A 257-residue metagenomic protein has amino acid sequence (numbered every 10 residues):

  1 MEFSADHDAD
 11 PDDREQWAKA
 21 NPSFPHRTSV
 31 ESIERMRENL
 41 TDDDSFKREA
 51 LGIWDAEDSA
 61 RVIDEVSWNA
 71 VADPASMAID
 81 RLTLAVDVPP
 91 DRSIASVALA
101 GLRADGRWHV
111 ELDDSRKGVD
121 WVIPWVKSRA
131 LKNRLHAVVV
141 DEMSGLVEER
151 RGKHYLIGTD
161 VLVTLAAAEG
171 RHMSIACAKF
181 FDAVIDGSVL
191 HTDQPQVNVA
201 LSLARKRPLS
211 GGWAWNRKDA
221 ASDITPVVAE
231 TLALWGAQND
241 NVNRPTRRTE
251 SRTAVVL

Functional and structural regions predicted by a protein language model:
M1-D12, W108, K153-T249, V255-L257: Metal-dependent DNA phosphodiester-chemistry modules and their immediately adjacent helices/loops in DNA-processing
M1-E2, R81-T83, I94-S96, R107-H109 (+3 more regions): Beta-sheet entry/capping signal
E2, T83-D87, A98-L99, V139 (+2 more regions): Structured core elements
F3-A85: ATPase catalytic-site recognition across NTP-hydrolyzing enzymes
A5-H7, G52-E57, V88-R92, S144 (+2 more regions): Short, flexible loop/turn elements at secondary-structure junctions
W68-A75, S93-S144: Nucleic-acid-processing active sites and adjacent nucleic-acid-binding tracks, predominantly divalent metal-dependent
I79-L82, D87-R92, G101-R103: Long hydrophobic segments that form regular secondary structure
V138-R151, E169-M173: Acidic, metal-coordinating catalytic cores used for nucleic-acid/nucleotide bond scission and strand-transfer chemistry
